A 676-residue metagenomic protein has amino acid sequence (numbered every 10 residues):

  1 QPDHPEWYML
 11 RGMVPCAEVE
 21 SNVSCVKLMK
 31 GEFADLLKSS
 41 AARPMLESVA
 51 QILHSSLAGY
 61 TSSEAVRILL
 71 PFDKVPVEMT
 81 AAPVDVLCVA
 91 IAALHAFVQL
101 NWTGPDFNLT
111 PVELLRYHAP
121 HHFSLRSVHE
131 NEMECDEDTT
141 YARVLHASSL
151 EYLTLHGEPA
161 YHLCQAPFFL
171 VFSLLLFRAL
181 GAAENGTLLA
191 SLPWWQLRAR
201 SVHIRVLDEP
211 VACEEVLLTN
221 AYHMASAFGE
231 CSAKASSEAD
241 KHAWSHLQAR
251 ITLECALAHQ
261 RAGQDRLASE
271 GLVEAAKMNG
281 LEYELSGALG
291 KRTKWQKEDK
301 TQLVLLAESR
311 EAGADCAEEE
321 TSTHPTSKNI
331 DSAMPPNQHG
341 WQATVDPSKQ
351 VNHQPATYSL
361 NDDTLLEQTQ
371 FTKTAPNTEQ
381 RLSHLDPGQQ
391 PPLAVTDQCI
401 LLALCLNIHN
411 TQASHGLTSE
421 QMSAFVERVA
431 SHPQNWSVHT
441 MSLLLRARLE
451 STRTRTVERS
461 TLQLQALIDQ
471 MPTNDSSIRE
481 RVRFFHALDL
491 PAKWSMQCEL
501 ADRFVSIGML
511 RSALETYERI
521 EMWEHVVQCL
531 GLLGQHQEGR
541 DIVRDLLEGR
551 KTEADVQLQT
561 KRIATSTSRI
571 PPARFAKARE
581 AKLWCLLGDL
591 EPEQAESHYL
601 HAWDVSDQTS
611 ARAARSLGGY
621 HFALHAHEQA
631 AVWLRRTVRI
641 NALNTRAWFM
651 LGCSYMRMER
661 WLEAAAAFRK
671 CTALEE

Functional and structural regions predicted by a protein language model:
Q1-H432, T440: Non-catalytic protein-protein interaction scaffold segments in large eukaryotic complex-forming proteins
A249, W494, A581, S610-R612 (+1 more regions): Helix-start (N-cap) detector for alpha-helical repeat units in TPR-like alpha-solenoids, especially tetratricopeptide
G280, K551, D607-Q608, A642 (+1 more regions): Short coil turns that delineate tetratricopeptide repeat
M522-W523, V556, L583, R612-A613 (+1 more regions): TPR alpha-solenoid repeat register
